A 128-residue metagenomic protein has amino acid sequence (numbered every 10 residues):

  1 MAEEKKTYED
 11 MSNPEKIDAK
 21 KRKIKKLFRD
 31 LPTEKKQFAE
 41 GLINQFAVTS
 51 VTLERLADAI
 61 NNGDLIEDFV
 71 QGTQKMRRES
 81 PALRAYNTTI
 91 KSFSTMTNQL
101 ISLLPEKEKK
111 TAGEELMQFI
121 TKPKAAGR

Functional and structural regions predicted by a protein language model:
A2-A82, A126-R128: Extended, surface-exposed interaction regions
K20, T89, T97: Functionally constrained cores in energy, signaling, and assembly domains
L53, I90-F93: Long amphipathic alpha-helices with heptad-repeat character, especially coiled-coil-forming segments used
D58, N62, Q71, K75-S80 (+2 more regions): Contiguous, low-complexity intrinsically disordered segments that are highly enriched in charged residues
